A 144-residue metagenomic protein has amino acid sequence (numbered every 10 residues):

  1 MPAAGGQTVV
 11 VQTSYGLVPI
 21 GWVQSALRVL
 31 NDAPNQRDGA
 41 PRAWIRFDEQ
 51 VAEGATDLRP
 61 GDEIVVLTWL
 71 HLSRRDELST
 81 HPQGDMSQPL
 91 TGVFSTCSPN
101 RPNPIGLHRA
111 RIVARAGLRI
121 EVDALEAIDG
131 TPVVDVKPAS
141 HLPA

Functional and structural regions predicted by a protein language model:
M1-R109, V113-A144: Glycine-rich, low-complexity intrinsically disordered segments
